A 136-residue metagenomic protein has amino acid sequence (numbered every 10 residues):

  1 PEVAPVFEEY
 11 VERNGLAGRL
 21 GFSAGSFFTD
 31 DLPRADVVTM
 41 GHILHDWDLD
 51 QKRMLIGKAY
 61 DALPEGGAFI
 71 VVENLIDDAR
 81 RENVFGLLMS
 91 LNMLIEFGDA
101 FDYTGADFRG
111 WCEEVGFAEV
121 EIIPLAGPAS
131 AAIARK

Functional and structural regions predicted by a protein language model:
P1-K136: Alpha-helical subdomain
